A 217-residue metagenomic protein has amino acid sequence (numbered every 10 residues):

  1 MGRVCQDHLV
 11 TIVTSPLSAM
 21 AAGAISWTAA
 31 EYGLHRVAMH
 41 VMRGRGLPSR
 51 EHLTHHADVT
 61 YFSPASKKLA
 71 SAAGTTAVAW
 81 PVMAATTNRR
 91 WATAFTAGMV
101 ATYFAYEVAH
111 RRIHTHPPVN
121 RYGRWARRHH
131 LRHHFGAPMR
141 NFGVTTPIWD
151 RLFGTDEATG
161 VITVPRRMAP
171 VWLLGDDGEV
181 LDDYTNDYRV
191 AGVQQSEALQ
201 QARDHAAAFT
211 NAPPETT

Functional and structural regions predicted by a protein language model:
V4-T14, G33, V41-M42, L47 (+2 more regions): Cytosolic/stromal cytosol-facing helical appendages immediately following the last transmembrane segment
S15, W80-T96: Transmembrane helix-loop-helix
P16-V37: N-terminal signal-anchor transmembrane alpha helix
L17-A22, A94-A97, N120: Short hydrophobic/aromatic segments of transmembrane alpha-helices and their interfaces
A21, I25, V82-M83, D156: Hydrophobic transmembrane signal anchors and adjacent membrane-proximal interface regions, especially in viral
G23-A24, A73, M99: Hydrophobic alpha-helical transmembrane segments of polytopic
A65-T86, T146: Core segments of transmembrane alpha-helices that mediate helix-helix packing or line hydrophobic substrate/ligand
